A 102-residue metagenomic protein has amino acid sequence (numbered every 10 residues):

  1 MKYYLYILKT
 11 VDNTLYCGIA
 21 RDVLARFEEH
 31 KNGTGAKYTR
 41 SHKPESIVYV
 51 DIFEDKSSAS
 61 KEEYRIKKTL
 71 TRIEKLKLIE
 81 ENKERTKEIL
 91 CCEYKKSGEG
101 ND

Functional and structural regions predicted by a protein language model:
M1-D102: Structure-specific nucleic-acid interaction/processing domains
